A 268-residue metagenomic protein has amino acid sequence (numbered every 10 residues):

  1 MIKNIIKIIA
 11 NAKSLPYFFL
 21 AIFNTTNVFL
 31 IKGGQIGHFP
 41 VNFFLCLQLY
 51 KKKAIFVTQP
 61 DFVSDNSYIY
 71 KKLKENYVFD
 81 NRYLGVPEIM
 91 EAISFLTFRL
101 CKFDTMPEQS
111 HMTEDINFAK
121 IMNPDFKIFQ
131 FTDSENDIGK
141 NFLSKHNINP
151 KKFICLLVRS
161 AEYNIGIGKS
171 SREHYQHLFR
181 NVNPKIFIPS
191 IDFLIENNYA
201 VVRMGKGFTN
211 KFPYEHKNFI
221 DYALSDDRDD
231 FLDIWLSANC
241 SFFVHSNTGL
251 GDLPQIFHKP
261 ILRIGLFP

Functional and structural regions predicted by a protein language model:
M1-P268: N-terminal targeting/anchoring "stem" of glycan-biosynthesis enzymes
